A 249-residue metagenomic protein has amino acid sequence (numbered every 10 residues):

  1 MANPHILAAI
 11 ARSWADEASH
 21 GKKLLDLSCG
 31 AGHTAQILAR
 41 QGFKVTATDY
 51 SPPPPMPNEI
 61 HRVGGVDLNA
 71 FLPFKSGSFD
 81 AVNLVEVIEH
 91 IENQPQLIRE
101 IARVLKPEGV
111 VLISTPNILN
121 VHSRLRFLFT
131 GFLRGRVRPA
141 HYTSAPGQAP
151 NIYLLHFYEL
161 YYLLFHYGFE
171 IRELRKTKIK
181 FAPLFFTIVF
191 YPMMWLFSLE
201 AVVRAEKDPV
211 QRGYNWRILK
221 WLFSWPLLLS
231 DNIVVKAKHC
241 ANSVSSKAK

Functional and structural regions predicted by a protein language model:
M1-A11: Conserved SAM-binding loop and adjacent beta-strand
M1-A2, E89, N151: Short, surface-exposed alpha-helical recognition segments that flank or form part of ligand/macromolecule-binding
N3, G65-N69, E170: Helix N-terminus capping/helix-initiation residues
A9, H33, I37, E92-E100 (+2 more regions): S-adenosyl-L-methionine-dependent methyltransferase catalytic module, highlighting the catalytic core
A11-F127, Y161, V234-H239: Conserved SAM-binding loop
S243-K249: Short, intrinsically disordered terminal tails adjacent to the first/last structured region
